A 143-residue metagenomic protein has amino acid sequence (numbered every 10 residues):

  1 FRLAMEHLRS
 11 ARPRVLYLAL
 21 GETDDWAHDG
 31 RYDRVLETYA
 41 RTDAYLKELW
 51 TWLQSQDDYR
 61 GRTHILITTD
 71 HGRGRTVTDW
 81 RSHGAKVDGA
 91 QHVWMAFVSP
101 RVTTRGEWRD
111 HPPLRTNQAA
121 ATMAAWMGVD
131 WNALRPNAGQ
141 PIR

Functional and structural regions predicted by a protein language model:
R2-E48: Active-site His/acidic residue clusters
R2-L3, R34-E37, R41-E48, I67 (+3 more regions): Extracytoplasmic/secreted proteins, especially bacterial periplasmic and envelope-associated proteins
H7, R14-A19, H64-I67, W94-F97 (+1 more regions): Structural recognition of the beta-strand scaffold that forms the well-ordered cores of secreted hydrolase catalytic
L8-R12, D58-R60, K86-A90, M123: Extracellular/periplasmic catalytic domains that process cell-envelope and extracellular macromolecules
E22-W26, D70-R75, P100-T103: Solvent-exposed loop/turn segments at secondary-structure junctions within structured extracellular/periplasmic domains
R41-R81, M123: Metal-dependent active-site segment of extracytoplasmic phospho-/sulfohydrolases and closely related
S82-V129: Substrate-binding rim/cap in mid-to-C-terminal beta-strand-loop elements of soluble/periplasmic
L114, V129-R143: Polar, surface-exposed loop/tail segments that function as active-site lids or cofactor/substrate-recognition elements
